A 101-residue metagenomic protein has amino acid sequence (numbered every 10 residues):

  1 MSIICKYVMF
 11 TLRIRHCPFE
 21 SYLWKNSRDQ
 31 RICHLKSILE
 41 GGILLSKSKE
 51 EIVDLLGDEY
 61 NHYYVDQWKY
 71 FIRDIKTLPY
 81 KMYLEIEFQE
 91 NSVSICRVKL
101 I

Functional and structural regions predicted by a protein language model:
S2-I101: Residues within mature, well-folded domains
